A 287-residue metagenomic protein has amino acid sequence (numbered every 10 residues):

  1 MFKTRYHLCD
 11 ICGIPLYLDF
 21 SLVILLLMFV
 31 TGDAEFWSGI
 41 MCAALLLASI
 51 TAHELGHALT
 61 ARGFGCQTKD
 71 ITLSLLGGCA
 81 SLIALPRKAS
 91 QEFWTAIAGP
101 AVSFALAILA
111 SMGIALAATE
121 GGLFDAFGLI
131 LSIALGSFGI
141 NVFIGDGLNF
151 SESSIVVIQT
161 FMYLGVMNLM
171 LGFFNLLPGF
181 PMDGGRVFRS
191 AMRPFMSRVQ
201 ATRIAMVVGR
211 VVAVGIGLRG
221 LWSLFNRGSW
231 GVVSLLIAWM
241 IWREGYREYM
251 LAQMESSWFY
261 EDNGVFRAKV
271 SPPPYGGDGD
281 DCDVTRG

Functional and structural regions predicted by a protein language model:
M1-G287: Hydrophobic transmembrane alpha-helices and their immediate loop junctions in multi-pass integral membrane proteins
